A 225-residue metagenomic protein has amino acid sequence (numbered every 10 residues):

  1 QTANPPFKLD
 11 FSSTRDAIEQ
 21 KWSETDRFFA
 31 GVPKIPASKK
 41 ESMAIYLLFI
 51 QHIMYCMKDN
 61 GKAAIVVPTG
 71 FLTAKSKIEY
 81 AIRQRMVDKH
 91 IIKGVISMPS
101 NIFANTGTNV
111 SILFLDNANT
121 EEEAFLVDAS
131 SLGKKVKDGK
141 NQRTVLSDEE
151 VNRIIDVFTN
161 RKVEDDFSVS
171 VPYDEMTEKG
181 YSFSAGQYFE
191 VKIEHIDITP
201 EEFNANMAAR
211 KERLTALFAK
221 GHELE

Functional and structural regions predicted by a protein language model:
T2-E225: A conserved structural/catalytic subdomain of Rossmann-like adenosyl-cofactor enzymes
